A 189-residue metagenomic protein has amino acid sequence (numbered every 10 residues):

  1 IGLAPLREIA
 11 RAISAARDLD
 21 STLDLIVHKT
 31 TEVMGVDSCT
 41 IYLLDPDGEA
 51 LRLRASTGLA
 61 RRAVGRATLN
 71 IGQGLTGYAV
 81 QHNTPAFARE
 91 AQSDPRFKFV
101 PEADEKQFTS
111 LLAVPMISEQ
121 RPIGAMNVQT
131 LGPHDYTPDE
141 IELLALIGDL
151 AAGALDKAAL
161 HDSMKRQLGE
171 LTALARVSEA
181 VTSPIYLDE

Functional and structural regions predicted by a protein language model:
I1, D139, L155-T172: Short alpha-helical interdomain "coupling" segment at the junction between an upstream regulatory sensor module
P5, R11-H28, G169, A180-E189: Signal-transducing coiled-coil linker helices
H28-T31, S38-A67, A91-Q92: GAF sensory/regulatory domain recognition with acknowledged cross-activation on helical regulatory dimers
A50-R52, R61-V64, R89-S110, T130: Signal-transducing coupling segments at domain and membrane junctions
L59, A125-H134: Short beta-strand-to-loop transition segments that serve as allosteric relay/switch motifs in sensory/regulatory domains
R61-A86, F99: Acidic/proline- and glycine-rich, intrinsically disordered low-complexity segments that serve as regulatory linkers
T109-I117: A short, aliphatic-rich beta-strand micro-motif
A145-G153: Allosteric cytosolic regulatory segments
